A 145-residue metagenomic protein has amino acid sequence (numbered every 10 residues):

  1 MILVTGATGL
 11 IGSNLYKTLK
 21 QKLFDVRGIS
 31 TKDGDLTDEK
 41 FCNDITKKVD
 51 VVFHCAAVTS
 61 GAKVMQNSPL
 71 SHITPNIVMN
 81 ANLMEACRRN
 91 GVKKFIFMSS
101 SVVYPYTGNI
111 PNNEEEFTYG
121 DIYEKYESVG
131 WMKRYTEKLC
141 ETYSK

Functional and structural regions predicted by a protein language model:
M1-K22: N-terminal Rossmann NAD(P)H-binding glycine-rich loop of SDR-like oxidoreductase domains
T5, I29, V52-V58, F95-S101: SDR active-site strand-loop-helix element
N14, T18, A86, L139: Rossmann-fold NAD(P)-dependent oxidoreductase module
F24-D44: Adenosine-cofactor binding site in Rossmann-like domains, unifying the SAM/SAH pocket of S-adenosylmethionine-dependent
K40-N76, A86-R89: NAD(P)H-binding glycine-rich loop region in Rossmannoid oxidoreductase-like domains and their noncatalytic homologs
H72-N80, I96, M132-K133: Short alpha-helix in the Rossmann-fold core of NAD(P)-dependent oxidoreductases
A81-Y126: Conserved Rossmann-fold NAD(P)-dependent oxidoreductase catalytic core, especially the SDR/UDP-sugar
Y106, E124-K145: Active-site Tyr-X1-5-Lys
